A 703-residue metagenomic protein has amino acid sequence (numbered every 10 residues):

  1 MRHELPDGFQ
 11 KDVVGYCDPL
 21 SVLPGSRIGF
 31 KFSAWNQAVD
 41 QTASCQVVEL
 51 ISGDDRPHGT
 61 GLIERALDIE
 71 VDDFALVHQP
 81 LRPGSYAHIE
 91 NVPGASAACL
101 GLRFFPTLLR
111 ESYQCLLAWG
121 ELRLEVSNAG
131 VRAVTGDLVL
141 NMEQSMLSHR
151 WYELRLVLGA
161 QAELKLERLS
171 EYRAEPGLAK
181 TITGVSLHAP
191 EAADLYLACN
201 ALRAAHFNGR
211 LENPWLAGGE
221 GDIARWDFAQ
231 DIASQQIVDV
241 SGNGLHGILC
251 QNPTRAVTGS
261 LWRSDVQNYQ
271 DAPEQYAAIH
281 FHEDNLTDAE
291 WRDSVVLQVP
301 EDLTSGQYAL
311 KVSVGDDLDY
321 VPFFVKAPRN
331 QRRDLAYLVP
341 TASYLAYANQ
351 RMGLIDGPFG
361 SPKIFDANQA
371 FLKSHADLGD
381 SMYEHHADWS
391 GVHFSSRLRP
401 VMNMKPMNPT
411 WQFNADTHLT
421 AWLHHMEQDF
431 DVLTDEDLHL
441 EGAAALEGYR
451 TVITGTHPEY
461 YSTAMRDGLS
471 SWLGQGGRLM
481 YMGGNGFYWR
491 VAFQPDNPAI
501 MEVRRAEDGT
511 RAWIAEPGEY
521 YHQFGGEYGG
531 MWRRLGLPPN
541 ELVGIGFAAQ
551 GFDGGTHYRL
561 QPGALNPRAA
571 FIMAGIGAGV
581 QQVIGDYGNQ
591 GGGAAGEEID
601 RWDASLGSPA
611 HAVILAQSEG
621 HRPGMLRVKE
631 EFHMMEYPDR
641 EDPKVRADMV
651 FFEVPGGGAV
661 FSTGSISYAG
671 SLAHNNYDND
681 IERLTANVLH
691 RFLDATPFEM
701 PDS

Functional and structural regions predicted by a protein language model:
Q37, L50, A256-T287, D317-A445 (+2 more regions): Aromatic-Pro/Gly-enriched surface loop or interdomain linker that acts as a lid/target-recognition segment
C45-L81, K180-E191, L211, L216-Y276: Extracytoplasmic low-complexity segments
P83-V134, G218: Extracellular glycan-recognition modules
A98-L108, L154-L156, L197, L211-L216 (+2 more regions): Short hydrophobic/aromatic patches on beta-strands that form ligand-binding or substrate-lining surfaces
L100-L102, H149-L166: Short tryptophan-centered beta-strand motifs in secreted/extracellular beta-sheet-rich domains of glycan-recognition
A129-A133, R173-E212: Flexible glycan-contacting loops in extracellular carbohydrate-active proteins
A133-E153: Short, aromatic/His-centered strand-loop micro-motif at the edge of beta-sheets
D284-N285, V296-Q298, D302-T304, N408-P495 (+2 more regions): Helical hinge/lid and interdomain linker segments adjacent to catalytic or ligand-binding clefts that mediate domain
